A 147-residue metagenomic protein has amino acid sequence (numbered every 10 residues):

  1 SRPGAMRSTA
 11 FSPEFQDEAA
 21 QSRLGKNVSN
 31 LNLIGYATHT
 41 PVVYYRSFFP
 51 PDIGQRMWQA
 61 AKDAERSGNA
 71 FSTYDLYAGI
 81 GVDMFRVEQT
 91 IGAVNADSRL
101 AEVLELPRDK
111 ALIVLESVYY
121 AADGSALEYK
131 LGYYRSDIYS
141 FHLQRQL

Functional and structural regions predicted by a protein language model:
R2-L147: C-terminal all-alpha effector/ligand-binding and dimerization domain of prokaryotic HTH-type transcriptional repressors
